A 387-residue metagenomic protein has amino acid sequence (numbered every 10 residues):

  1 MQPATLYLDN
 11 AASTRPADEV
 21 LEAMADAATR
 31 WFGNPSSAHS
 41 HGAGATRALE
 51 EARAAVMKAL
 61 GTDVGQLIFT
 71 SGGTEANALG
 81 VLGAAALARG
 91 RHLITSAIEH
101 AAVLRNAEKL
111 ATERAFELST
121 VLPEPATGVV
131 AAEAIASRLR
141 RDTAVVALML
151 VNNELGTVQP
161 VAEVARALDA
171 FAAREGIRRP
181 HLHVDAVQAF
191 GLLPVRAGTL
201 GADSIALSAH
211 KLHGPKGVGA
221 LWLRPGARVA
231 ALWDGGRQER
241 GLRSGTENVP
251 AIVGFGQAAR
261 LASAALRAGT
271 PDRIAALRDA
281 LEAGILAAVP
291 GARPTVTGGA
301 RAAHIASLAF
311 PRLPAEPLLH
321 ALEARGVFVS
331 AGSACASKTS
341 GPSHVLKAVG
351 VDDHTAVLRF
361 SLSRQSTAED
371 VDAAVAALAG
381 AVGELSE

Functional and structural regions predicted by a protein language model:
M1-E387: Pyridoxal 5′-phosphate
